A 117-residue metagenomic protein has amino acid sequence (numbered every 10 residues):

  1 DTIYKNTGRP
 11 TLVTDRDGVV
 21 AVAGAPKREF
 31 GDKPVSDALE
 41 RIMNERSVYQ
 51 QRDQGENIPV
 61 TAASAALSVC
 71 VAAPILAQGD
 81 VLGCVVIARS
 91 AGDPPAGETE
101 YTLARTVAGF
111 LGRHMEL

Functional and structural regions predicted by a protein language model:
D1-N6, P34-E40, C84-L117: Juxtadomain coupling helices with adjacent low-complexity linkers
D1-S64: Structured interaction and signal-relay segments at domain junctions
V22, G83-C84: Short glycine-/small-residue motifs
A63, L67, A96-T99: Short amphipathic alpha-helical interaction segments
V69-L76: A short, aliphatic-rich beta-strand micro-motif
